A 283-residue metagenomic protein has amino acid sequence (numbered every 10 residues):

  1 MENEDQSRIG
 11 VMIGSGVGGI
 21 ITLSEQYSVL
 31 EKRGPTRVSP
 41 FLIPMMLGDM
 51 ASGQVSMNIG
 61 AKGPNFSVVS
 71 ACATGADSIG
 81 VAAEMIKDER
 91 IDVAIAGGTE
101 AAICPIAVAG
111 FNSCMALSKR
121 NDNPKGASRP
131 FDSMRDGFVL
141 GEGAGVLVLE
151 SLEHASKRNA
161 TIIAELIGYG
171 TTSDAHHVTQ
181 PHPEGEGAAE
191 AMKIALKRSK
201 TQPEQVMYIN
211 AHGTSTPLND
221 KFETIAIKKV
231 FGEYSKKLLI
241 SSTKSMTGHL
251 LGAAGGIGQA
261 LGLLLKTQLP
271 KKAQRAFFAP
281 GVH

Functional and structural regions predicted by a protein language model:
D5-R8, E165, Q202-Q205, K236-K237: Short acidic capping loops at alpha-helix termini that bridge into adjacent secondary structure
V11, V55, G75, A82 (+6 more regions): Conserved small-residue
M12-S15, V69, A94-E100, G141 (+3 more regions): Short beta-strand segments
G18-V81, R90, S113-V139, A226-G256: Conserved catalytic cysteine-centered active-site region of acyl-thioester-dependent Claisen-condensing enzymes
A51, S78, S151-L152, E184-K200 (+3 more regions): Short, well-ordered amphipathic alpha-helical segments that serve as non-catalytic structural scaffolds within diverse
A83-E84, E150-E153, A260-Q268: Short glycine/serine- and small hydrophobic-enriched flexible loop segments
R90-D136, Y169-P183, G213-D220, K237-H283: Acyl-CoA/ACP chain-elongation machinery
D122-S199, Q205-Y208: Condensing-enzyme catalytic core mediating Claisen C-C bond formation in acyl metabolism
